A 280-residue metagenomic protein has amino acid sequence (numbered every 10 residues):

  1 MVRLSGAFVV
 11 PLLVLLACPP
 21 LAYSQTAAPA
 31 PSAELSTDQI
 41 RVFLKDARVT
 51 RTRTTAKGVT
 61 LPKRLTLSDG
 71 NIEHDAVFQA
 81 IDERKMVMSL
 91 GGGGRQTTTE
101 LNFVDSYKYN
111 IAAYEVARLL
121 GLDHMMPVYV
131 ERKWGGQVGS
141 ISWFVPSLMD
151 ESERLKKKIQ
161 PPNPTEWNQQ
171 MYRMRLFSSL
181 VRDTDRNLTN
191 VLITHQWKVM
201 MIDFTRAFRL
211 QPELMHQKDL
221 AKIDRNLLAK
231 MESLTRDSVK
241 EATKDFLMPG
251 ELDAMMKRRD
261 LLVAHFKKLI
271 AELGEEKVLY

Functional and structural regions predicted by a protein language model:
M1-S5: Positively charged n-region of N-terminal signal peptides that target proteins for export
A7-P20: Bacterial N-terminal signal peptides
A22-Y280: Phosphate/dinucleotide-binding and metal-coordinating scaffold of catalytic cores in nucleotide-dependent enzymes
